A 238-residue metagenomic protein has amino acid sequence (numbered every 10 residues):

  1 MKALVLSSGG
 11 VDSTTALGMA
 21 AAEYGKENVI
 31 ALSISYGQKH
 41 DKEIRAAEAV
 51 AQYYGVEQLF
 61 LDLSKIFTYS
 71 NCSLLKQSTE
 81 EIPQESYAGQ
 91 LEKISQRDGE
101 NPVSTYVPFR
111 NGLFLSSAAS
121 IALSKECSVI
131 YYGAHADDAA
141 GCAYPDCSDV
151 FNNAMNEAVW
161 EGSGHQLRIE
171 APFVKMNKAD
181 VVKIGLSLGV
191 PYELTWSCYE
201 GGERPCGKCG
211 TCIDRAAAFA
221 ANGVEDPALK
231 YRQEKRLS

Functional and structural regions predicted by a protein language model:
M1-G189: ATP-dependent adenylation/nucleotidyltransferase module used to activate substrates
G25, V190-P191, D214-A217: Short functional micro-motifs and their immediate structural scaffolds
G112, S116, W196-A217: Local cysteine-cluster metal-coordination motifs and their immediate loop/turn environment, predominantly Fe-S cluster
C127, R204, G210-E234: Iron-sulfur (Fe-S) cluster-binding segments and ferredoxin-like electron-carrier domains, especially [2Fe-2S]
G185-S187, Y192-G201: Short, intrinsically disordered, charge-biased short linear motifs at domain edges
